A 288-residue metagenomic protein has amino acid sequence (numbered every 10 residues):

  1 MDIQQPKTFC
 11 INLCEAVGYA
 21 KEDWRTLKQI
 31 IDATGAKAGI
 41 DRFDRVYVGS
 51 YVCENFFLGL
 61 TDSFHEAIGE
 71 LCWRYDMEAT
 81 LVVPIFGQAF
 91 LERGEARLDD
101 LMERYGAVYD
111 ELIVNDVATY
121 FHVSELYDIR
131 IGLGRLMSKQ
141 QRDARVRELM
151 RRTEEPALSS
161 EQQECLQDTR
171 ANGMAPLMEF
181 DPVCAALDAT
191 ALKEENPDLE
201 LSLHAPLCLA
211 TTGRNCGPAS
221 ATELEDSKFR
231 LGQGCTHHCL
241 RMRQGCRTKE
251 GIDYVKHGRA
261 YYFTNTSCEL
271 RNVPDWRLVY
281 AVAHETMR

Functional and structural regions predicted by a protein language model:
M1-R288: Active-site pocket-lining/capping segments in soluble small-molecule metabolic enzymes
